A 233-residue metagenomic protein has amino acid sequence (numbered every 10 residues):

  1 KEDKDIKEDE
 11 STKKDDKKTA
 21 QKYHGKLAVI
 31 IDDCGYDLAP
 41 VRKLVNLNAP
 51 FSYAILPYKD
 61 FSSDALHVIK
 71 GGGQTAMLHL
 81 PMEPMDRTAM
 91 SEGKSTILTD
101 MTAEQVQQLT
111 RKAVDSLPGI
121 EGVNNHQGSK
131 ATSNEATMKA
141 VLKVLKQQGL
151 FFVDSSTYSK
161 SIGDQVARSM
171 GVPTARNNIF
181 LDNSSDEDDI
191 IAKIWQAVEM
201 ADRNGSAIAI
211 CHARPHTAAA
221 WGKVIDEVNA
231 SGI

Functional and structural regions predicted by a protein language model:
K1-H24: Terminal interaction modules at protein C-ends
K18-S91: Active-site beta->alpha N-cap acidic-glycine motif
Y23-L27, N48-A49, K94-T96, N124 (+2 more regions): N-terminal start-of-chain detector that recognizes signal peptides and the immediate post-cleavage beginning
K26-D33, K94-E104, N183-D189: Active-site mouth loops of central-metabolism enzymes
Y58-S62, T99-Q108: Glycine-rich anion/phosphate-binding loops
A65-V68, E92, T96, Q147-T157: Short N-terminal helix-initiation segments at or just after the protein's N-terminus
A103-I194, M200-D202, S206, H212-N229: Catalytic domains of cell-wall/extracellular-matrix polysaccharide-remodeling enzymes, centered on de-N-acetylation
S231-I233: Short, intrinsically disordered, charge-balanced linker/junction segments flanking boundaries in proteins
